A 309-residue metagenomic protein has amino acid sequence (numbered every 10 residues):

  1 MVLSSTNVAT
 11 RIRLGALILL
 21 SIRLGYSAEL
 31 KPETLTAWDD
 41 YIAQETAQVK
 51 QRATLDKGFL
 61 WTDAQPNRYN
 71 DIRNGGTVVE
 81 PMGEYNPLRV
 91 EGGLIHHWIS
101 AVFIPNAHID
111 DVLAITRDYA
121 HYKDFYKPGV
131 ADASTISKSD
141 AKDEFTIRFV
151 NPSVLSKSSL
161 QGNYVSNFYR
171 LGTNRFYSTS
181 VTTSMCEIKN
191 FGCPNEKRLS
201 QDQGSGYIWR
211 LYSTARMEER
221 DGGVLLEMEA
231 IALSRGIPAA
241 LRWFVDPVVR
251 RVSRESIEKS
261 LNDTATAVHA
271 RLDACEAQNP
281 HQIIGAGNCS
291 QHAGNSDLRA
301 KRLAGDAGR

Functional and structural regions predicted by a protein language model:
M1, I22-L30: Charged, low-complexity surface segments at secondary-structure and domain boundaries
M1-T10: N-terminal secretory signal peptides that target proteins for export/translocation
S5-T6, I22, Q291, D297: Compositionally biased regions
S5-T6, L17, Y41: Generic hydrophobic-segment detector
V8, L24-G25, G308: Intrinsic disorder/low-complexity segments in short proteins, especially the signal peptide and propeptide regions
R11-R23: Bacterial N-terminal signal peptides
A28-R309: Eukaryotic helix-grip
